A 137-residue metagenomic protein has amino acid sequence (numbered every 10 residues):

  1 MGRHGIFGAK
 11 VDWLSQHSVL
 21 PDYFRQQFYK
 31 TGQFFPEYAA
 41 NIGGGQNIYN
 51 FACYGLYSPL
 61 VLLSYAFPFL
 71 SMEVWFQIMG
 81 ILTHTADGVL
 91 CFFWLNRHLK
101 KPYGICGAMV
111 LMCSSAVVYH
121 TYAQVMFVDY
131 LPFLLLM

Functional and structural regions predicted by a protein language model:
M1-G88, M109-P132: Membrane-interface coil-to-helix junctions
D87-L95, F133-M137: Transmembrane alpha-helical segments
C91-C113: Transmembrane-helix signature of polytopic, membrane-embedded enzymes that assemble or transfer cell-envelope glycans
